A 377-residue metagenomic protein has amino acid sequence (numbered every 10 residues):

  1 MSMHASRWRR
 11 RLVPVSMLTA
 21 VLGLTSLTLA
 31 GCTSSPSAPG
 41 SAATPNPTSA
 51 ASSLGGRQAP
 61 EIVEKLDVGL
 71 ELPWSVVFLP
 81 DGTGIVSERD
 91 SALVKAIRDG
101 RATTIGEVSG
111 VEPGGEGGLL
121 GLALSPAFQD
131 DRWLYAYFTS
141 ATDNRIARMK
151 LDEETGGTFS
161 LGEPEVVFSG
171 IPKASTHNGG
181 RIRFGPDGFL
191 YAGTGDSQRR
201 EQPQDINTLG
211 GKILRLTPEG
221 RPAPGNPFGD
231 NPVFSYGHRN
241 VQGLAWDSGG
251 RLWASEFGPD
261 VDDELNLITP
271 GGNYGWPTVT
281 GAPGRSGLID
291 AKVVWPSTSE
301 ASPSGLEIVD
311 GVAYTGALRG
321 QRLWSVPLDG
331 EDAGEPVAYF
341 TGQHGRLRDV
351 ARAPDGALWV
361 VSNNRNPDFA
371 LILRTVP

Functional and structural regions predicted by a protein language model:
S2-L22: N-terminal export and membrane-targeting signals
T28-G31: C-terminal motif of bacterial Sec signal peptides marking the signal peptidase cleavage site
T33-Q198, R251-G258, S299-G330, V337 (+1 more regions): Acidic, Gly/Ser/Thr-rich repeat motifs that build Ca2+-stabilized beta-propeller blades
T103-G115, G162-N178, L216-S235, G272-S297 (+1 more regions): Surface-exposed loop and turn segments in beta-propeller and other repeat-based domains that flank or scaffold
M149-T158, L214-A223, I268-W276, T280 (+2 more regions): Short loop/turn segments immediately following beta-strands, especially the blade-tip and inter-blade linker loops
T194-Q198, I206, E264-L267, G272-N273 (+3 more regions): Beta-propeller blade termini and top-face loops
V233-V261: Repeat-solenoid scaffold signature
E335-H344: C-terminal soluble interaction/assembly domains
